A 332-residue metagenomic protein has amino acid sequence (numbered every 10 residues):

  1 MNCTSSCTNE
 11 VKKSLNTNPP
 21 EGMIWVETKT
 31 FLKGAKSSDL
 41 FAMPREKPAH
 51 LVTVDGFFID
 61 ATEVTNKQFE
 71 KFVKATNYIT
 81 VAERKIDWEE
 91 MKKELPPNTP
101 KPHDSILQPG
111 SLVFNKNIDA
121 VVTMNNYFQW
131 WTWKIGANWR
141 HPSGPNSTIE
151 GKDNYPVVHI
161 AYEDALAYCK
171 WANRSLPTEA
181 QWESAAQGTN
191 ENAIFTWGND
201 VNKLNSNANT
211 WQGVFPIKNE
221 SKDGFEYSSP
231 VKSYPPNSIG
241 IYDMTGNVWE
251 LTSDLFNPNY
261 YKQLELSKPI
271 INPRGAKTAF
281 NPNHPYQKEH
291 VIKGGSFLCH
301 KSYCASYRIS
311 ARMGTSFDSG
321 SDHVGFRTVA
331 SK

Functional and structural regions predicted by a protein language model:
M1-T8: Bacterial Sec-dependent N-terminal signal peptides
W25-V26, T30-L32, K36-S37, E89-E90 (+4 more regions): Functional-site microenvironments in short loops/helix caps that host divalent-cation chemistry
K33-K47: Acidic/histidine-rich helix-loop elements that form or flank divalent-metal/phosphate-binding sites at the catalytic
F57, F72-V81, A172: Short capping motifs at secondary-structure boundaries
D60: An anion-binding catalytic pocket shared by soluble metabolic enzymes
T65: Acidic-aromatic/histidine active-site loop/patch
T80-E89: A short, aromatic/hydrophobic, helix- or strand-capping loop or linear motif that either lines the entrance/gate
D322-K332: Short, structured beta-strand segments at or near domain termini in extracellular proteins/domains
